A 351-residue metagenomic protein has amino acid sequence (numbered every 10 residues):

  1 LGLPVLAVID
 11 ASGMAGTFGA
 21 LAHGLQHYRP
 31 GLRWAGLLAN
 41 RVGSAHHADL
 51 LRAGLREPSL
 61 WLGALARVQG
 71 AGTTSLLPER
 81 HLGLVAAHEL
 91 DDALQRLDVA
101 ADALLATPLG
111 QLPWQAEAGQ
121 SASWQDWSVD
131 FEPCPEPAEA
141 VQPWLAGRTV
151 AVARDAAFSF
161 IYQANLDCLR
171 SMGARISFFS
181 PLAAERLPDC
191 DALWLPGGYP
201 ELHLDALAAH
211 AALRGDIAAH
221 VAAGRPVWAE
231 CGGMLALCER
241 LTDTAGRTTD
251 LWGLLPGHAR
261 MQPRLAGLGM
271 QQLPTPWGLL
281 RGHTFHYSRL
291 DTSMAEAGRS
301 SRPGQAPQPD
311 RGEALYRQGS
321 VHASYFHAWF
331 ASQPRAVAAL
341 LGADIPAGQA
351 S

Functional and structural regions predicted by a protein language model:
L1-S12: Inter-motif core of Ras-like GTPase G domains
L3, S59, A222-P226: A short helix->loop->beta-strand "cap" motif at the edges of active sites that frequently abuts
M14-V141: Internal gly/pro-rich beta-alpha loop/helix module that stabilizes soluble enzyme cofactors or their anionic handles
A146-R148, T275-G282, R317-H322: Beta-strand-turn-beta hairpins that frame and shape the catalytic cleft of phosphate-ester-processing enzymes
R148-A211, G215-A222: Phosphate-binding active sites in nucleotide-utilizing proteins
P200-Q272: Cysteine-nucleophile active-site neighborhood
E239-E313: Pocket-forming structural segment of enzyme catalytic cores
E313-A343: A glycine-centered loop/beta-turn motif at secondary-structure junctions
